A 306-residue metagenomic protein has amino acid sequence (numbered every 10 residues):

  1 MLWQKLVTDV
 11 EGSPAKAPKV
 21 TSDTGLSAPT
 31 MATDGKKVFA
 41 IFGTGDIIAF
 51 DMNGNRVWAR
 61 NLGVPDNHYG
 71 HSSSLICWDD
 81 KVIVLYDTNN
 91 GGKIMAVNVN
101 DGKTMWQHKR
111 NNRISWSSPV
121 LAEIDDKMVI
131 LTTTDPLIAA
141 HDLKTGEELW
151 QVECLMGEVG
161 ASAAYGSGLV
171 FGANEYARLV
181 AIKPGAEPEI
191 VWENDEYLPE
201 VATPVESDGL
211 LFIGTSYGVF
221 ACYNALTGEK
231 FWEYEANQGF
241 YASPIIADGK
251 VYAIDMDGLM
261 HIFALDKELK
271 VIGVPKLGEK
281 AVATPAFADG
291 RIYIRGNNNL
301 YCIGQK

Functional and structural regions predicted by a protein language model:
M1-K306: Noncatalytic, solvent-exposed loop/strand surfaces of beta-propeller-type extracellular/periplasmic domains
